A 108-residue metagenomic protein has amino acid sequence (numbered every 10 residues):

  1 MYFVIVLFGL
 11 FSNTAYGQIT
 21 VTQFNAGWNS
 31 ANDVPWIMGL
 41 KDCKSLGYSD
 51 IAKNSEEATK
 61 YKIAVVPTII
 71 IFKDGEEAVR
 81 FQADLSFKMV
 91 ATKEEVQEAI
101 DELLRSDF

Functional and structural regions predicted by a protein language model:
M1-L7: Sec-dependent signal peptide recognition, specifically the positively charged N-region followed immediately by
A15-G47: Local sequence-structure signature of Cys/Sec-based thiol-disulfide redox active-site neighborhoods
P35-M38, I63, D84-L85: Short, glycine/charged-enriched secondary-structure capping and boundary segments
I51-E57: N-terminal post-signal-peptidase region of extra-cytosolic proteins
Y61-F72: Structural micro-motif
I71-F108: Non-catalytic, surface beta->alpha helical segment in thiol-disulfide oxidoreductase systems
